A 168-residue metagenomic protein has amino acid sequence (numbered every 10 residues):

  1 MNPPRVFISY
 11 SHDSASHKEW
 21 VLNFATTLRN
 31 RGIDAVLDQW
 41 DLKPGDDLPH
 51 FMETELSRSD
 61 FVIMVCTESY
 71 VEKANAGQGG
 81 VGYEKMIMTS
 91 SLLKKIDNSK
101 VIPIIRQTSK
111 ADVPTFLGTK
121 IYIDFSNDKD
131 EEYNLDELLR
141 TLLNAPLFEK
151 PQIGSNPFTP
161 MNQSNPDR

Functional and structural regions predicted by a protein language model:
M1-N30, N75, I96-R168: C-terminal interaction surface of TIR/SEFIR-family domains
N23-E53, E68-G77, V81: Conserved BB-loop
M52-L56, V113-T115: Short glycine-biased active-site loop of nucleotidyltransferases that positions the nucleotide triphosphate and helps
S59: An anion/phosphate-binding loop that grips the pyrophosphate of nucleotide cofactors and donors
V62-I63: Inter-motif core of Ras-like GTPase G domains
T67-E68, S109: Flexible loop residues that form catalytic and substrate-binding hotspots at small-molecule/glycan-binding clefts
G79-E84, D130: Short acidic-hydrophobic sequence patches enriched in Asp/Glu that either
Y83-S99: Arginine/glycine-rich "motif VI" loop of SF2 helicases in the C-terminal RecA-like domain
